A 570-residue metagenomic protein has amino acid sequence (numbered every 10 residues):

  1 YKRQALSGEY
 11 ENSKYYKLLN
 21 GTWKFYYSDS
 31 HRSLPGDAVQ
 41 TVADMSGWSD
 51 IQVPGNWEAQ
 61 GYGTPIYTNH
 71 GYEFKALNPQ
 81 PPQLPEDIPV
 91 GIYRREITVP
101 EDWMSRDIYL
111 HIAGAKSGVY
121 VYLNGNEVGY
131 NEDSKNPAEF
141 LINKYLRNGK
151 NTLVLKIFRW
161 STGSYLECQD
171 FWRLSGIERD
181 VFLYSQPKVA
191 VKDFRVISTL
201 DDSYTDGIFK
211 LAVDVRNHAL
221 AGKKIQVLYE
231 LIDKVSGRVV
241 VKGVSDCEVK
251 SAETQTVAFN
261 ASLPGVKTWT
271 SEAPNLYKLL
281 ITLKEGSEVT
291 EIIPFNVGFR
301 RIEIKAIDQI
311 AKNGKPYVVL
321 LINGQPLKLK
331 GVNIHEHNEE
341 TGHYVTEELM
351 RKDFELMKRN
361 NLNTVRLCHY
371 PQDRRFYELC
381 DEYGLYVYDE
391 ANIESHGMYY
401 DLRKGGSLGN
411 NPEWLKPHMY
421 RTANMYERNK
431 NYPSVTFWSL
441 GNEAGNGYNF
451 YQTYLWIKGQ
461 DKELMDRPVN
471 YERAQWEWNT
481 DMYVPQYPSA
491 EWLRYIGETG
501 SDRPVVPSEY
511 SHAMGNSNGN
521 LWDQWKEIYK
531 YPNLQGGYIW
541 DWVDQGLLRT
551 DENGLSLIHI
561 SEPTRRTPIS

Functional and structural regions predicted by a protein language model:
Y1-Q4, I558-S570: Single conserved hydrophobic/aromatic residue that forms the stacking wall/gate of nucleotide- or nucleobase-binding
K2-Y26, H31-L34: N-terminal pre-domain segments of enzymes
E9, K24-S30, N56-Q60, T64 (+6 more regions): Accessory beta-strand-rich segments of carbohydrate-active enzymes
L123, D206-E248, Q255-V257: Beta-strand-rich binding/interaction modules
F140-K144, A258-P274: Signal that preferentially marks extracellular ectodomain short beta-strand elements of beta-sandwich modules
K188-A219, A311-V319: Surface beta-strand/loop "capping" patches
R195, T282-M357: N-terminal carbohydrate-binding accessory modules
F354-M357, T364-I558: Substrate-binding/catalytic cleft of secreted carbohydrate-active enzymes, primarily glycoside hydrolases
